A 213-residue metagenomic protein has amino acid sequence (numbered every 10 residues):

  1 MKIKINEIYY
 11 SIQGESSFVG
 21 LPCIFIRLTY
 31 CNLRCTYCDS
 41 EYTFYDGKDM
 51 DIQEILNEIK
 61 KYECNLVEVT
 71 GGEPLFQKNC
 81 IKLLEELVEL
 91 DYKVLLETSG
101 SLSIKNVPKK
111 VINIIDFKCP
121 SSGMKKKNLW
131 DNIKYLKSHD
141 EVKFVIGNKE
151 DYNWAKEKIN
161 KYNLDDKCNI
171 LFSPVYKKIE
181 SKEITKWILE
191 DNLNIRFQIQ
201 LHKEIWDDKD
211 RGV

Functional and structural regions predicted by a protein language model:
M1-D46, Y62, K203, D207-V213: N-terminal [4Fe-4S]-dependent radical SAM core
I3, P22-C23, R34-V111: Conserved Radical SAM active-site core
N6-I8, T70, S173: Short hydrophobic segments within beta-strands
Q13, L56-K60, N160: Generic structural signal for well-ordered alpha-helical scaffold segments
R27, G71, F144: Small/polar loops that bind or transfer phosphate-bearing groups
L75-V213: Conserved AdoMet/S-adenosylmethionine-binding subsite of the radical SAM
